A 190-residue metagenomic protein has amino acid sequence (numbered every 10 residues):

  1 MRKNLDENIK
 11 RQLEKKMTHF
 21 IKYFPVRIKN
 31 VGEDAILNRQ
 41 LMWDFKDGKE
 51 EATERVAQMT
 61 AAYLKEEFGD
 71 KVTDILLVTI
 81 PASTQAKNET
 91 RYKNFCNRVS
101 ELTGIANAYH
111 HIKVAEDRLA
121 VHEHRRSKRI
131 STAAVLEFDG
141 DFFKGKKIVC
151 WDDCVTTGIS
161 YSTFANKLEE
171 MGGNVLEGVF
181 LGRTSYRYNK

Functional and structural regions predicted by a protein language model:
M1-V72, L76, K113-K144, G182-Y186: Active-site-facing substrate-recognition patch
A62, N97, E101, N166 (+1 more regions): Short, well-ordered alpha-helices that flank and scaffold nucleotide-derived cofactor binding pockets
L76, V149, L176-V179: A structural signal for isolated positions on well-ordered beta-strands in alpha/beta enzyme cores
L76-R91: Short beta-strand-loop/turn "lid" adjacent to the catalytic site in phosphate-handling enzymes
R91-N97: Charged helix-capping and loop-helix junction motifs
F138-D139, K144-C150, T163-E170: Long C-terminal interaction/binding lobes of large macromolecular proteins
T156-T157: Activation segment
S162-K190: A short, conserved beta-to-alpha structural element at the edge of catalytic cores that scaffolds binding
